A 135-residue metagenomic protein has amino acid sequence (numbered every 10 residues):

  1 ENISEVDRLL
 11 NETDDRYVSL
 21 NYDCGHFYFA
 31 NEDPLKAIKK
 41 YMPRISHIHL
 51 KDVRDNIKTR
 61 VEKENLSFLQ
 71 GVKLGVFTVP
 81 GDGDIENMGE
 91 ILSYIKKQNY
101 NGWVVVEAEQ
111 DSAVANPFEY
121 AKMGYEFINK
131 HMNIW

Functional and structural regions predicted by a protein language model:
I3-S19, H26-W135: Histidine-acidic metal/acid-base catalytic patches
